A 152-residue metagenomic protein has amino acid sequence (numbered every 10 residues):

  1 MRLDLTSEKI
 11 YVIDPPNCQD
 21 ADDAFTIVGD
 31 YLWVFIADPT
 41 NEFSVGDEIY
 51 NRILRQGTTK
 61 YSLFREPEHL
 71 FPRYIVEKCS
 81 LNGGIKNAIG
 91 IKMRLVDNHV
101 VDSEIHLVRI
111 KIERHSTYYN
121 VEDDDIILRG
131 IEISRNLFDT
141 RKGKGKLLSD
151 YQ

Functional and structural regions predicted by a protein language model:
M1-Q152: Electropositive polyanion-binding surfaces
